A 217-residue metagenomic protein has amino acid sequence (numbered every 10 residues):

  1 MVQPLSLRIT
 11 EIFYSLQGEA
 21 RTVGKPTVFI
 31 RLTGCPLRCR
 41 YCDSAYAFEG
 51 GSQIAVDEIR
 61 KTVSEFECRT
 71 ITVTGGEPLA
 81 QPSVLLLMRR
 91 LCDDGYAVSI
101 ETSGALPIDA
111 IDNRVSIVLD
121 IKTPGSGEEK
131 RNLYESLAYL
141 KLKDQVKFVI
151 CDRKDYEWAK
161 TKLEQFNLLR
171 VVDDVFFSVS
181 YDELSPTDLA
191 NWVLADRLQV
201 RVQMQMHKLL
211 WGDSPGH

Functional and structural regions predicted by a protein language model:
M1-S52, E65-F66, K208, G212-H217: N-terminal [4Fe-4S]-dependent radical SAM core
L7, P26-T27, L37-V115: Conserved Radical SAM active-site core
Q17, R60-S64, E164: Generic structural signal for well-ordered alpha-helical scaffold segments
T27-F29, T70-T72, Q145-K147, F176: Short aromatic/hydrophobic contact patches that present stacked aromatics for nucleic-acid/ligand binding
R31, T74-G75, Q205: A secondary-structure boundary/capping signal
R31-T33, I59-R60, R131-N132, T161-K162: Short hydrophobic/aromatic-rich motifs at helix boundaries and adjacent loops
L79-H217: Conserved AdoMet/S-adenosylmethionine-binding subsite of the radical SAM
